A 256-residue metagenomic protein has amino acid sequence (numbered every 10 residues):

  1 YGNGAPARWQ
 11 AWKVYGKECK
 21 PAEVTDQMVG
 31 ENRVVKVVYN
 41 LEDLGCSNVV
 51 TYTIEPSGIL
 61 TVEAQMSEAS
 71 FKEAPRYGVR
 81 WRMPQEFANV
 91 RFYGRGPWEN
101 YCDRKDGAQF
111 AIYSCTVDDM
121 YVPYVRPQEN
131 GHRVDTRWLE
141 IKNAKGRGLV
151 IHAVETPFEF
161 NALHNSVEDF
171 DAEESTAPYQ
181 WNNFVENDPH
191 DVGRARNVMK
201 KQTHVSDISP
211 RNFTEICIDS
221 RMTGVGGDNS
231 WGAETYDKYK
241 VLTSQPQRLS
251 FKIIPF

Functional and structural regions predicted by a protein language model:
Y1-F256: Beta-strand/loop-rich accessory regions of lumenal/periplasmic or secreted enzymes, predominantly carbohydrate-active
